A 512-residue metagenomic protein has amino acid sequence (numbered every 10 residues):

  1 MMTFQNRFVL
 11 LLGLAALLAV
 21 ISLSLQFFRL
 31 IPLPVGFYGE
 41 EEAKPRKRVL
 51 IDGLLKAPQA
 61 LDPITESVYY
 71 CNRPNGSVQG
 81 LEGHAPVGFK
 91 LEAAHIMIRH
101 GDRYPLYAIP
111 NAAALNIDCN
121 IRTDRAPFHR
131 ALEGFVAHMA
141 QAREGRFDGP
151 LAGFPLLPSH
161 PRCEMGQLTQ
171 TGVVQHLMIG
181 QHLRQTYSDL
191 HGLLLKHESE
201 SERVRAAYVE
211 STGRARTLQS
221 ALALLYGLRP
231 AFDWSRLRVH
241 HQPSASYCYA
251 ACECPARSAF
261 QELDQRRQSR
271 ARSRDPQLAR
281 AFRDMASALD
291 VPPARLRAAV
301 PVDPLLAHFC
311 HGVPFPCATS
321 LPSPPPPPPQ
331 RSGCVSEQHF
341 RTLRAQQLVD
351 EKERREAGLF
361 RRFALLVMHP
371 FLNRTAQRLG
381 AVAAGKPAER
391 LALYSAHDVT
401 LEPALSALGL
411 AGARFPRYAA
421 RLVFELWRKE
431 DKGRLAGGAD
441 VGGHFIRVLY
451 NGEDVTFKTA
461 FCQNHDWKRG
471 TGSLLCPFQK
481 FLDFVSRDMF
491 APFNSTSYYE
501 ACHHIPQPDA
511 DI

Functional and structural regions predicted by a protein language model:
M1-R7: Short, low-complexity, Lys/Arg-enriched N-terminal segments of secretory-pathway carbohydrate enzymes
R7-Y208, T212-A392, A396-I512: Signature for phosphate-centric chemistry
